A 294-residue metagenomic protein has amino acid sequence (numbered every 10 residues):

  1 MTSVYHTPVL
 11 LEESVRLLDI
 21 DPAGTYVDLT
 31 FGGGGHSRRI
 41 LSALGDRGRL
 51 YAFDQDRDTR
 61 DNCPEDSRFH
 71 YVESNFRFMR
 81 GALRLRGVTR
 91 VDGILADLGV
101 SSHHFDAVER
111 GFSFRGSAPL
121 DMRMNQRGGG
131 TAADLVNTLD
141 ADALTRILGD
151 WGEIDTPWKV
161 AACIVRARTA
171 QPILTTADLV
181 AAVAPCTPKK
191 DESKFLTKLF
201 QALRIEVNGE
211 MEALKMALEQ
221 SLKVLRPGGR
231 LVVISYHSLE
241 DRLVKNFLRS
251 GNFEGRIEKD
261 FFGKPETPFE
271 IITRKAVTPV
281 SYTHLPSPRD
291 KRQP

Functional and structural regions predicted by a protein language model:
M1-R289: S-adenosyl-L-methionine-dependent methyltransferase catalytic core, i.e., the SAM/SAH-binding region
